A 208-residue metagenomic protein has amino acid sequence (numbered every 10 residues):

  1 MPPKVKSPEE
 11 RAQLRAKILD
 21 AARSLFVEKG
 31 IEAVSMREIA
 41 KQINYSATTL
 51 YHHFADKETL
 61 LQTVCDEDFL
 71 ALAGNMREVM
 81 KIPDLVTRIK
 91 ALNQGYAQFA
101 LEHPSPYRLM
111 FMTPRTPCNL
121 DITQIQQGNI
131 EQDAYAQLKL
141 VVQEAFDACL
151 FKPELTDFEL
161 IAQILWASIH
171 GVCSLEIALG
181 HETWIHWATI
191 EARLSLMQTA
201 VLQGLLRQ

Functional and structural regions predicted by a protein language model:
M1-Q13, Q208: N-terminal intrinsically disordered/low-complexity leader segments
R11, L61, C65, F69 (+6 more regions): Amphipathic, non-transmembrane alpha-helical scaffold segments
R11-A22, I39, V64-D68, L72 (+2 more regions): Generic hydrophobic, amphipathic alpha-helix propensity
K17, A21, L25-T59, T63: Helix-turn-helix
D66-A91, D121-T123, G128, A134 (+1 more regions): Amphipathic alpha-helical linker/stalk segments
R77-P106, K152-L165: Hydrophobic alpha-helical connector segments
K90-R115, A136-L140, W166-C173, Q203 (+1 more regions): Helical hydrophobic small-molecule/effector-binding pocket
R108, I122-Q124, D147-M197, Q208: Hydrophobic/aromatic-rich alpha-helical bundle segments in the mid-to-C-terminal region
